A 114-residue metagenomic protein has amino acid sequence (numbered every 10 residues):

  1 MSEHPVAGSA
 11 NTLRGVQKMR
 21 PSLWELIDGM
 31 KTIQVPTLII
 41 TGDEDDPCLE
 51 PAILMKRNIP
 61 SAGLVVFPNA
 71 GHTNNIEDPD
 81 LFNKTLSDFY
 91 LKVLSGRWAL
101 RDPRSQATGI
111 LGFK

Functional and structural regions predicted by a protein language model:
M1, G29-K31, M55-K56: Short secondary-structure boundary/capping segments
M1-L26: Hydrophobic, aromatic-rich cap/lid helix
S9-T12, M55, F82: Hydrophobic alpha-helical packing elements
I27, I53-L54, D80: Active-site phosphate/pyrophosphate- and oxyanion-stabilizing loops and adjacent acidic/basic residues in soluble
T32-I33, I39-T41: Short beta-strand/loop motif that positions the catalytic acidic residue of the alpha/beta-hydrolase fold
D46-P51: Conserved alpha/beta-hydrolase "acid-adjacent" motif
A62-K114: Catalytic active-site module of serine/aspartate enzymes centered on a nucleophile-bearing elbow/loop
